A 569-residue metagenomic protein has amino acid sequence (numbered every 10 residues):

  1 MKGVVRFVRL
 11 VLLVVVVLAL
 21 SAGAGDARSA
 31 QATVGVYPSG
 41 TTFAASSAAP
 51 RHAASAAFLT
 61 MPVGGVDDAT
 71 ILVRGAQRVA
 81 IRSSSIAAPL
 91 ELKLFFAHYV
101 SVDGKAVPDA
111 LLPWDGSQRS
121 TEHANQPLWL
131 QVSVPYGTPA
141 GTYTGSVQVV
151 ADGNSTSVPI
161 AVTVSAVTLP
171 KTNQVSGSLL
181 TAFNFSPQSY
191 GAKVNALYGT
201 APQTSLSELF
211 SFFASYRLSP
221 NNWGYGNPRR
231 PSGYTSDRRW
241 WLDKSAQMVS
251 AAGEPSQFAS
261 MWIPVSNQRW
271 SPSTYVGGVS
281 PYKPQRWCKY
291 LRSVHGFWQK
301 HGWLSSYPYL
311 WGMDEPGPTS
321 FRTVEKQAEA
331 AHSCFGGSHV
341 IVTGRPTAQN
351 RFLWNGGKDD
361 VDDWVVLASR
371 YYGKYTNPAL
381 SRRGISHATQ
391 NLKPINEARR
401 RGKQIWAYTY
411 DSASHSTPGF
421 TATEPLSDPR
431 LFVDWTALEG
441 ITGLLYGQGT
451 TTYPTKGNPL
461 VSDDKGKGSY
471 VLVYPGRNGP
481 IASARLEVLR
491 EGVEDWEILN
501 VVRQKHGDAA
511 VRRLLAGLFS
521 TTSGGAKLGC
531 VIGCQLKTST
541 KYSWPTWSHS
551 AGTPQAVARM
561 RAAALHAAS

Functional and structural regions predicted by a protein language model:
M1-L12: Bacterial N-terminal signal peptides that target proteins for export
L10-A22: Bacterial N-terminal signal peptides
A30-A54, V66, T70, A76-Q131 (+1 more regions): Surface-exposed binding patches on compact interaction domains or structured appendages
A56-A80, L197-R217: Solvent-exposed, low-complexity, repeat-rich "mucin-like" stalks and linkers
S133, T144-A151, P159-S338, V342-K358 (+4 more regions): Aromatic-lined carbohydrate-binding surfaces of glycoside hydrolases
P272, V279, L291-V324, E329-T347 (+3 more regions): Catalytic domains of carbohydrate-active enzymes that cleave complex glycans
S338-R345, K358-I385, T417-A437: Extracellular glycoside hydrolase catalytic/binding regions
R399-P429: Active-site clefts of carbohydrate-active enzymes
